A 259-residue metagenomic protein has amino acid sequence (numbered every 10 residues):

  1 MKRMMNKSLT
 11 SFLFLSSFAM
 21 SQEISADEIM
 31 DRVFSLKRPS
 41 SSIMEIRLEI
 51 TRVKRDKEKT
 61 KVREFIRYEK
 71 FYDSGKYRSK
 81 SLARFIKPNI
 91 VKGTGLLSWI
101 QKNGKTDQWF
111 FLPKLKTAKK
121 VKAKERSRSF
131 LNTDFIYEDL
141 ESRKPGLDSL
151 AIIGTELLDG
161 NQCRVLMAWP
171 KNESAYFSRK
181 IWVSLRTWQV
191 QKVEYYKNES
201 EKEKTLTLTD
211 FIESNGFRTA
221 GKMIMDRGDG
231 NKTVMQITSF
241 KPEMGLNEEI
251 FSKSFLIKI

Functional and structural regions predicted by a protein language model:
M1-K7: Positively charged n-region of N-terminal signal peptides that target proteins for export
S8-S16: Sec-dependent N-terminal signal peptides
A19-V62, Y68-R78: N-terminal leader/targeting segments and the immediate start of mature chains
Q22-D31, S35-S41, D56-E58, V91-K92 (+3 more regions): Flexible, processing/modification-adjacent segments and terminal tails in exported/periplasmic/extracellular proteins
I46-T51, I86-P88, A168-W169: Generic short beta-strand segments
I66-D73, A151-L157, T209-F211: Short amphipathic beta-strand and strand-loop transition segments with alternating hydrophobic
Y68-G104: Mid-chain, structured segments of secreted extracytoplasmic proteins
L97, D107-F111, T117, R128 (+2 more regions): Gly/Pro-enriched, hydrophobic low-complexity segments that function as extracytoplasmic propeptides/linkers
